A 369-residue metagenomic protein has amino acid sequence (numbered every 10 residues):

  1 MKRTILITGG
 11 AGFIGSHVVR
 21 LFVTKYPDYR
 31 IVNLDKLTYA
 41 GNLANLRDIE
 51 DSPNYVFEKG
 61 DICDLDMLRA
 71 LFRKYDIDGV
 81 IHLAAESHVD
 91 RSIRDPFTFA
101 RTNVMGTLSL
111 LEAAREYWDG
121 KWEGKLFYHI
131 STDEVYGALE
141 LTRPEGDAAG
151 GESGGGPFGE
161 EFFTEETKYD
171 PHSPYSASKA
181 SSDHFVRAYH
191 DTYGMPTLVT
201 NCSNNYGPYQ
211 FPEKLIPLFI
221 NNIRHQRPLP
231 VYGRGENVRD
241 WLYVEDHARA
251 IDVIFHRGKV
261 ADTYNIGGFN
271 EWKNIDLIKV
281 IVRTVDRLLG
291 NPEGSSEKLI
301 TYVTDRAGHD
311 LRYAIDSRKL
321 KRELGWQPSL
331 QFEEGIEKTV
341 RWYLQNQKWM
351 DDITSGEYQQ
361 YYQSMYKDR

Functional and structural regions predicted by a protein language model:
M1-N205, F255, K338, Y343-N346 (+1 more regions): N-terminal Rossmann-like NAD(P)+-binding domain of SDR-like oxidoreductases, especially those catalyzing
K2-L6, I31, G60-C63, M67 (+1 more regions): C-terminal substrate-binding subdomain of Rossmann-fold SDR/epimerase-dehydratase oxidoreductases
G15, N42, S92, P208-P212 (+3 more regions): Alpha-helix N-cap/helix-start motif
V18, L139-E140, Q210, L215 (+2 more regions): Acidic donor-diphosphate engagement hotspot in glycosyltransferases and nucleotidyltransferases that stabilizes
K36, K179, K214, K319-K321: A general lysine-centric signal
L43-L46, L139-R143, Q210-E213, L277-K279 (+1 more regions): Short aromatic-enriched loop/helix-cap "lid" or pocket-rim segments at secondary-structure transitions that line
P171-S178, P208, P212, I216 (+1 more regions): The catalytic Tyr-centered alpha-helix of NAD(P)H-dependent dehydrogenases
